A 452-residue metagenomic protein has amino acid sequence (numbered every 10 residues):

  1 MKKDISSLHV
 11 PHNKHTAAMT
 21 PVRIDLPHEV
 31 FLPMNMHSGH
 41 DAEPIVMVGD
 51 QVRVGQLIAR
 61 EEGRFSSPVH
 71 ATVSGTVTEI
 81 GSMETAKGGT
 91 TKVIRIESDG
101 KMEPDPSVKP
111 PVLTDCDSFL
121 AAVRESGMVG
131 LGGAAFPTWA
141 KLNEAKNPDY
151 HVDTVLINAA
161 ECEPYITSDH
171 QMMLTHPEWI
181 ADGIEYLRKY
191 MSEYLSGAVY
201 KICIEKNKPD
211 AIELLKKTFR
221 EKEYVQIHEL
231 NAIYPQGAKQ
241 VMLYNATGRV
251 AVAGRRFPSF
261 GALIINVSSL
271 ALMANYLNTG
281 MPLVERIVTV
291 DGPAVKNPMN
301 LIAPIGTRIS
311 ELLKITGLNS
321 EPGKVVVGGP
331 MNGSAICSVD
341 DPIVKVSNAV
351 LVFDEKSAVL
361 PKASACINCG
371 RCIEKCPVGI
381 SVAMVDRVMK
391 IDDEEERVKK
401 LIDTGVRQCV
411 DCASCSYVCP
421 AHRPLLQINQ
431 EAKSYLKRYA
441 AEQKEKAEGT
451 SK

Functional and structural regions predicted by a protein language model:
M1-I45, R95: N-terminal, Lys/Arg-enriched amphipathic/low-complexity engagement segments that precede the first folded domain
A42-Q51, G55: Short histidine-centered loop motifs in beta-beta connectors
V52-S66, G81-E84, T91-S98: Short hydrophobic beta/alpha edge segments that flank linear recognition/processing sites
G75-V77: Conserved hydrophobic positions within beta-strands
G88, I94-I157: Hydrophobic alpha-helical hairpins/lids featuring a short glycine-rich hinge
G130, V155-D169, A294: Gly-rich Lys/Arg/Thr-decorated short loops/hinges at beta-loop-alpha junctions or inter-strand turns that position
D149, E193-Y194, V199-I309, I315-S320: Hydrophobic alpha-helical positions that pack around
S347-A363, I373, P377-K452: Ferredoxin-type iron-sulfur electron-transfer modules in oxidoreductases and energy-metabolism complexes
